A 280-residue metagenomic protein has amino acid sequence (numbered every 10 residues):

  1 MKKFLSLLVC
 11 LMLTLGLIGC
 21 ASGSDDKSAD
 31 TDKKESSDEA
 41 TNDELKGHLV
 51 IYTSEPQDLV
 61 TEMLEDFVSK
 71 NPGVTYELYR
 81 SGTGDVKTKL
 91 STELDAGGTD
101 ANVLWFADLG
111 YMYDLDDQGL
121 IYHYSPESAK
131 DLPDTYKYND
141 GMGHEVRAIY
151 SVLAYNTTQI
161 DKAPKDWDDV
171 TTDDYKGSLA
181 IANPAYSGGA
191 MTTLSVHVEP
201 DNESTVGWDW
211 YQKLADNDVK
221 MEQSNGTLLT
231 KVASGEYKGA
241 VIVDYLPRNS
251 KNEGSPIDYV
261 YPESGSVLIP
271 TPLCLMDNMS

Functional and structural regions predicted by a protein language model:
K2-G23: Sec-dependent N-terminal signal peptides of Gram-positive bacterial secreted proteins and lipoproteins
I18-E35: Bacterial lipoprotein signal-peptidase II cleavage site
T41-K46, V50-T75, D85, S250-K251: Short, polar/charged alpha-helical segment
T53-T61, T83-G84, T99-E236: Extracytoplasmic ligand-binding site segments that recognize negatively charged/polar headgroups
K89-A96: Short, well-structured alpha-helical segments in soluble
G110-D114, A233, K238-P256: A ligand-binding cleft/hinge motif common to bilobed small-molecule-binding domains
I149, Y211-L214, M221, E253-D277: Periplasmic-binding protein-like
